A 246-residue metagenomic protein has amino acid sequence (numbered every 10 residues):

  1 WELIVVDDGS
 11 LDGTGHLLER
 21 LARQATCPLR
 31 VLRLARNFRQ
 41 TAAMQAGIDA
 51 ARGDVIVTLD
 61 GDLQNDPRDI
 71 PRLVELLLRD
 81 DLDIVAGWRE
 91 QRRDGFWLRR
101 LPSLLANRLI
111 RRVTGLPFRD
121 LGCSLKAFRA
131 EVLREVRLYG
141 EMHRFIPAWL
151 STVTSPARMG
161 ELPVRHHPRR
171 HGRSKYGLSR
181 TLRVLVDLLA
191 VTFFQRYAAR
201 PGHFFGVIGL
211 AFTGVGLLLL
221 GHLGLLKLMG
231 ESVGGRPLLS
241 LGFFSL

Functional and structural regions predicted by a protein language model:
W1-G9, R30-L34: Short beta-strand/loop segment that forms part of the nucleotide-sugar
D7-H16, L63-Q64: A conserved acidic beta->alpha catalytic loop
G9, A22, L77, R137 (+2 more regions): Hydrophobic residues in alpha-helical segments
R20, P28-R36, Q40-A50, P67-F145 (+3 more regions): Acceptor/aglycone-binding surface of glycosyltransferases and processive sugar-polymer synthases
L34, L59-G61: Catalytic metal- and UDP-sugar-binding loop of GT-A-like glycosyltransferases, i.e., residues flanking the conserved
I56: Short aromatic/hydrophobic "clamp" motif used to bind/position activated sugar donors
E141, F145-L246: Hydrophobic helical membrane-anchoring modules
